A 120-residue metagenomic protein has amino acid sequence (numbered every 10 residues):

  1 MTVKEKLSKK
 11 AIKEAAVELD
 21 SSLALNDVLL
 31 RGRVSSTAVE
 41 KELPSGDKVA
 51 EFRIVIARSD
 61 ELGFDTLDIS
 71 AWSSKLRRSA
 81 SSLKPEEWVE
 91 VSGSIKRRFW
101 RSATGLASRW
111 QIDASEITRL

Functional and structural regions predicted by a protein language model:
M1-L120: OB-fold and OB-like single-stranded nucleic-acid-recognition modules and their adjacent interaction interfaces
